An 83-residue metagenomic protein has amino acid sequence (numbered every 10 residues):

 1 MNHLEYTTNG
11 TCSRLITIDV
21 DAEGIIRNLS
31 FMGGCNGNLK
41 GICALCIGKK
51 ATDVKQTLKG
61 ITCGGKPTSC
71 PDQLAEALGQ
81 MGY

Functional and structural regions predicted by a protein language model:
M1-E5: Short, hydrophobic/aromatic-rich segments at coil-to-beta transitions
T8-T17, D21-Y83: Active-site- and interface-proximal helix/loop "cap" or "latch" segments in soluble metabolic and energy-transducing
